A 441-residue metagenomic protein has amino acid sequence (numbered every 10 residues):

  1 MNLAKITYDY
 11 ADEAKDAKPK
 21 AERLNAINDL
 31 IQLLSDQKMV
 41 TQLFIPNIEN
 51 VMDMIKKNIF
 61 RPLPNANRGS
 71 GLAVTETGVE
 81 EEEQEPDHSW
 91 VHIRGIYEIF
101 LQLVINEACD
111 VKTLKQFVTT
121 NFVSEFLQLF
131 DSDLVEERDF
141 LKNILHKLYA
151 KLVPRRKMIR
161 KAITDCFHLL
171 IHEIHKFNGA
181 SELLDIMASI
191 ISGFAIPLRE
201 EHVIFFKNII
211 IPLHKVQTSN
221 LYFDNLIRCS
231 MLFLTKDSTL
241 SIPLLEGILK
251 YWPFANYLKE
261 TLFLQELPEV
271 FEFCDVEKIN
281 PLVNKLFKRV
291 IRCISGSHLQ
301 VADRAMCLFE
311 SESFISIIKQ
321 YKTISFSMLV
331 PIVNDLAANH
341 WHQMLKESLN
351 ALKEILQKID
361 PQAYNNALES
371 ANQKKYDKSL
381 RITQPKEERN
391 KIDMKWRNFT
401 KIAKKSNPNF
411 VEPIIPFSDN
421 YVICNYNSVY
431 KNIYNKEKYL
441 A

Functional and structural regions predicted by a protein language model:
M1-T261, E266-L282, F287-C293, H298-V301 (+1 more regions): Alpha-helical solenoid scaffolds in large eukaryotic transport, assembly, and signaling factors
E81, E85-H88, H92, V118-S124 (+2 more regions): Extended alpha-helical scaffolding segments
K176, R292-C293, T323-A441: Eukaryotic acidic, Ser/Thr-rich intrinsically disordered low-complexity regions
